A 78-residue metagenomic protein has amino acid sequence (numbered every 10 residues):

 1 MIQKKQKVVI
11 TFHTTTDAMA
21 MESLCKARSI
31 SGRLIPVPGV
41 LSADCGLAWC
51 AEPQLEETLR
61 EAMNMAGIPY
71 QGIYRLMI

Functional and structural regions predicted by a protein language model:
M1-I2, L34-V40: Short, flexible, solvent-exposed loop/turn segments with mixed acidic/basic and small polar residues
I2-T11: Short glycine-/aliphatic-rich beta-strand segments at the starts of folded cytosolic domains
I10-H13, A51: Small/polar loops that bind or transfer phosphate-bearing groups
T14-I30: Short amphipathic alpha-helix segments
S31-V37, Q71-G72: A short linear hydrophobic-aromatic micro-motif
L41-C45: A short acidic, helix-capping loop that chelates divalent metal ions and anchors anionic groups
C50-I78: C-terminal structural segments of small proteins and small subunits
